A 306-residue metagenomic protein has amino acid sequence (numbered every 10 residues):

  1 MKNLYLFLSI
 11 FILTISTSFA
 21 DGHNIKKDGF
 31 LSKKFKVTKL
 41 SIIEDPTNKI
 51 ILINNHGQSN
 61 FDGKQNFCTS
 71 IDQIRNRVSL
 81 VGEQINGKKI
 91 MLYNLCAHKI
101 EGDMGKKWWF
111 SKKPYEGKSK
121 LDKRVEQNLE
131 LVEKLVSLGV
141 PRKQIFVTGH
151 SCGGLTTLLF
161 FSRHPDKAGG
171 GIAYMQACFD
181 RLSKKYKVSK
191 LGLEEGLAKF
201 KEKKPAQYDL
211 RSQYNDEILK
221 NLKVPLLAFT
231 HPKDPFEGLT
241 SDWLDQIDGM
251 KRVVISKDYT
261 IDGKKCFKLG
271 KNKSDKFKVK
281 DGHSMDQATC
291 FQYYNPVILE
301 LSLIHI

Functional and structural regions predicted by a protein language model:
D21-D45: N-terminal cap/lid segment of alpha/beta-hydrolase-fold proteins
I43-I85: Short, surface-exposed "cap/lid" segments of acyl-processing enzymes
T69-V81, T230-N272: Active-site-adjacent alpha-helix of alpha/beta-hydrolase-fold enzymes
L92-D122: Cap/lid segment of the alpha/beta-hydrolase catalytic domain
K112-L138: Alpha/beta-hydrolase active-site loop
K134-S137, K143-G192: Primarily recognizes the serine-hydrolase "nucleophile elbow" in alpha/beta-hydrolase and SGNH/GDSL folds
C178-S256: The feature captures the conserved acid-bearing segment of alpha/beta-hydrolase catalytic domains
K251-L303: C-terminal catalytic histidine-bearing segment of alpha/beta-hydrolase fold enzymes
